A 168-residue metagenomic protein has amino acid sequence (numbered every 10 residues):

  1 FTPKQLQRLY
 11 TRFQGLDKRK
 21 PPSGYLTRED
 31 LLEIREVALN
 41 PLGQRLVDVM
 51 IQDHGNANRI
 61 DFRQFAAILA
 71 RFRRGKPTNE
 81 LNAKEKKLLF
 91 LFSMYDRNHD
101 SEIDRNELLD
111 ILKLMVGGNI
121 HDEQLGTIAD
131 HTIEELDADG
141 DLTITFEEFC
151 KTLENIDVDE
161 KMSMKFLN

Functional and structural regions predicted by a protein language model:
F1-P21: N-terminal transition regions in large eukaryotic proteins
Y10, G43-D48, F92, L125-E134: Short, well-structured alpha-helical segments
R12-G15, S23-P41, I60-K76, E102-I120 (+1 more regions): Amphipathic regulatory helices of Ca2+-sensor modules
L16-R19, V49-H54, S93-R97, E134-L136: Calcium-binding motifs, dominated by EF-hand helix-loop-helix domains
S23, A57, N98-D100, D139-D141: Acidic carboxylate motifs that coordinate Ca2+ or other divalent cations, activating on Asp/Glu
P41-V47, I51-F62: Acidic, polar low-complexity intrinsically disordered regions
L81-G126: Extended, charged alpha-helical interaction scaffolds
D130-N168: C-terminal interaction modules of eukaryotic adaptor/scaffold proteins
